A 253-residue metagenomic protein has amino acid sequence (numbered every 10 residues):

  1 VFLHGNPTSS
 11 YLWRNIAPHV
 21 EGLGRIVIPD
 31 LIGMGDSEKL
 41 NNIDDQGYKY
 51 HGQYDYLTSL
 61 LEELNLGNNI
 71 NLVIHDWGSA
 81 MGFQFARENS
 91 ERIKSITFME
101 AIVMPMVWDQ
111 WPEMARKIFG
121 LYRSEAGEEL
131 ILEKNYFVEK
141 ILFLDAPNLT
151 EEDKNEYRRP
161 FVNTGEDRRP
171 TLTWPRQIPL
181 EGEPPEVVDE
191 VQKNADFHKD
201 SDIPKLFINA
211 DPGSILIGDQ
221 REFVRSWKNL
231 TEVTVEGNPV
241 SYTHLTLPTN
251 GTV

Functional and structural regions predicted by a protein language model:
V1-H4: Short beta-strand element of the alpha/beta-hydrolase
P7, L12, V27, M34-V73 (+1 more regions): Flexible "cap/lid" subdomain of the alpha/beta-hydrolase fold that forms the substrate-access gate
L12-I26: Short amphipathic alpha-helix adjacent to the substrate-entry channel of hydrolases
H19, L23, E63, E88 (+1 more regions): Active-site catalytic microenvironments for nucleophilic, acid-base chemistry
P239-S241: Acidic, proline/serine/threonine- and glycine-rich low-complexity intrinsically disordered segments
T243-T249: Conserved small/polar residues in nucleotide/adenosyl-binding loops
